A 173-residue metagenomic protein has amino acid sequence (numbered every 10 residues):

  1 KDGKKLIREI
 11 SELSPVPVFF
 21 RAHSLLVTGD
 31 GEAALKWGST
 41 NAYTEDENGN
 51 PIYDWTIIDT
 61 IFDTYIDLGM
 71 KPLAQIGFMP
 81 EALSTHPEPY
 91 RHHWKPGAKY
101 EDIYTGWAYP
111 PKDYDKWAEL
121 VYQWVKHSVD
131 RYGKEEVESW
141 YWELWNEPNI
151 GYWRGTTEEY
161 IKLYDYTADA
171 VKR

Functional and structural regions predicted by a protein language model:
K1-V18, H23: Mature N-terminal, pre-catalytic/accessory segment of carbohydrate-active enzymes
P15-R173: Substrate-binding cleft and catalytic face of glycoside hydrolase catalytic domains, especially the flexible beta-alpha
